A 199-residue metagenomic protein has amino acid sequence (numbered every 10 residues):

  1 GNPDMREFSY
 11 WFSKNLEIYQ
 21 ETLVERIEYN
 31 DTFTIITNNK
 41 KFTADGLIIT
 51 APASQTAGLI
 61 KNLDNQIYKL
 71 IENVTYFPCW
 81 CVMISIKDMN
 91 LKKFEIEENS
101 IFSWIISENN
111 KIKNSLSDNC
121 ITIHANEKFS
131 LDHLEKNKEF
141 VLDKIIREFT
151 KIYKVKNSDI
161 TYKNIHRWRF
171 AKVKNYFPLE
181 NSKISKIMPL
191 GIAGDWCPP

Functional and structural regions predicted by a protein language model:
G1-W11, E135-K144, P198: Short beta-strand to alpha-helix junction loop
F12, I48-T50, I84, I123 (+2 more regions): Generic structural signal for small/hydrophobic residues in well-ordered secondary structure, especially within
I18-Q20, I49, I192: A structural signal for the hydrophobic beta-strands that form the central parallel beta-sheet of Rossmann-like
Q20-T34: A conserved short coil-to-beta-strand element within the FAD-binding core of flavoproteins
K41-K93, V155-S158: Central helical "cap/lid" subdomain
M83-H133, K144, E148-Y153: Active-site substrate-recognition segment that forms the wall of the catalytic cavity or substrate channel
D143, T150-S185: Flavin (FAD/FMN) cofactor-binding core of flavoprotein oxidoreductases
E180-P199: Short FAD-binding loop at a beta-strand-to-alpha-helix junction that anchors the flavin cofactor in diverse
